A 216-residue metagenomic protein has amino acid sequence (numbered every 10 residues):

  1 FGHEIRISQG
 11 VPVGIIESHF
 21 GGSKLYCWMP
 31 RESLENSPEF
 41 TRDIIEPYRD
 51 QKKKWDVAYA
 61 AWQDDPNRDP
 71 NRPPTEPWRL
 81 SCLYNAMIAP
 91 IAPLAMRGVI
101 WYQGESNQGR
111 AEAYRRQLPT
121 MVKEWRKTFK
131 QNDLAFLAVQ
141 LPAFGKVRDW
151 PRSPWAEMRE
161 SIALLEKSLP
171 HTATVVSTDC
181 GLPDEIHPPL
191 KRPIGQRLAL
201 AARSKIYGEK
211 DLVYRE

Functional and structural regions predicted by a protein language model:
F1-E216: Cell-envelope and extracellular/periplasmic
